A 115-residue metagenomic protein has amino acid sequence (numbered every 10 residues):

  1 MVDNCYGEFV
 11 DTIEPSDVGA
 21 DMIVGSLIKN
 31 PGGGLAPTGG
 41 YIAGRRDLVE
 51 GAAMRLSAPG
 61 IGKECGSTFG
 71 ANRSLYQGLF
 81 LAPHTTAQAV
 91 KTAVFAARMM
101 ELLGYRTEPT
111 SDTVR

Functional and structural regions predicted by a protein language model:
M1-K91, A97-L102: Conserved PLP-enzyme active-site core in the AAT-like
G7, V114-R115: Short, catalytically relevant binding-site loops at active-site mouths
C65-S67, G104-V114: Flexible, glycine/charged-enriched surface loops at secondary-structure junctions
